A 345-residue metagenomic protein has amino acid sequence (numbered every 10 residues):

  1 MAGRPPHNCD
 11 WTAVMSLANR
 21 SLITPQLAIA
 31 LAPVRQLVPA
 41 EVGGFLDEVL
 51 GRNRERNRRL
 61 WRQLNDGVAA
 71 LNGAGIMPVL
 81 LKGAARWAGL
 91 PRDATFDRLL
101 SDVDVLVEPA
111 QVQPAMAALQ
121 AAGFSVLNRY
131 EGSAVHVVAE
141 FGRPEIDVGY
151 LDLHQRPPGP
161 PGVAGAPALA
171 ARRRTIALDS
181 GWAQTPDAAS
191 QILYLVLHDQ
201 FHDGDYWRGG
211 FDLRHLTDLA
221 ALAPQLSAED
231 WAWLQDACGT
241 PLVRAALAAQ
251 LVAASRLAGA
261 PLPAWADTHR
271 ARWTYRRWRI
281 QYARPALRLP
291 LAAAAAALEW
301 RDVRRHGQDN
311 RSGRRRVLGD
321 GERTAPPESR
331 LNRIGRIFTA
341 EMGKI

Functional and structural regions predicted by a protein language model:
M1-S101, V107-I345: Conserved NTP-donor binding/palm subdomain of two-metal-ion nucleotidyltransferases/polymerases, i.e., the charged
